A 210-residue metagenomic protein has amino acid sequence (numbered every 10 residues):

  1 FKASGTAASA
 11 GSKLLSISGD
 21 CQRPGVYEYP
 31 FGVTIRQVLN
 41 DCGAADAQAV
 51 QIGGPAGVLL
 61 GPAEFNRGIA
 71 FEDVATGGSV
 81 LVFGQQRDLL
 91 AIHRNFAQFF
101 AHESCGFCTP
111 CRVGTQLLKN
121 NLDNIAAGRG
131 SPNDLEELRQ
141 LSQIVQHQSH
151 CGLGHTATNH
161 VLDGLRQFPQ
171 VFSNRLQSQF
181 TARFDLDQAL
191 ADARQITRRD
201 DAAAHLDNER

Functional and structural regions predicted by a protein language model:
F1-R210: Redox cofactor-anchoring modules in respiratory/redox and cofactor-processing assemblies
